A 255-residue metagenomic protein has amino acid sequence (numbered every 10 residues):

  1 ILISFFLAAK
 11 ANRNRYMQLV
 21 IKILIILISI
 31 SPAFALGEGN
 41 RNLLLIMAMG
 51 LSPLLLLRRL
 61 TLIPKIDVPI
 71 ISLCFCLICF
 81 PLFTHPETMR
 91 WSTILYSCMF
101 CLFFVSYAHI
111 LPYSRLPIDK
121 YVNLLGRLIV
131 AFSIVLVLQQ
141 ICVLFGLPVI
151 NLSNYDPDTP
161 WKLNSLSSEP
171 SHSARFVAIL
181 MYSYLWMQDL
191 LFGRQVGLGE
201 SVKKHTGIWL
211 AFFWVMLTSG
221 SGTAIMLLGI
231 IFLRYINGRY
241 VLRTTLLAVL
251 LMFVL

Functional and structural regions predicted by a protein language model:
I1-I3, E38-R58, I94-S106, S173-M181 (+1 more regions): Membrane-embedded alpha-helical segments of multi-pass membrane proteins, especially the transmembrane helices
I1-R58, L77-T84, Q139: N-terminal signal-anchor transmembrane segment
F5-F6, L51-L60, C79-V137, F232-N237: Transmembrane alpha-helical segments and their membrane-water interfaces
A11-L24, L60-C74, I118-G126, S201-H205: Membrane-interfacial loop-to-transmembrane alpha-helix junctions, especially the N-terminal start
M17, I25, A33-G37, L43 (+1 more regions): Alpha-helical transmembrane segments and terminal signal-anchor/GPI-anchor hydrophobic tails, characterized by long
S72-L73, N123-I134, R239-L255: Hydrophobic alpha-helical membrane-interfacial segments at the cytosolic entry of transmembrane helices
V122-V149, S168-G220, A224-N237: Alpha-helical transmembrane segments of multi-pass inner-membrane proteins
D158-P170: Short aromatic-rich membrane-water interface segments that cap or initiate transmembrane helices in multi-pass membrane
